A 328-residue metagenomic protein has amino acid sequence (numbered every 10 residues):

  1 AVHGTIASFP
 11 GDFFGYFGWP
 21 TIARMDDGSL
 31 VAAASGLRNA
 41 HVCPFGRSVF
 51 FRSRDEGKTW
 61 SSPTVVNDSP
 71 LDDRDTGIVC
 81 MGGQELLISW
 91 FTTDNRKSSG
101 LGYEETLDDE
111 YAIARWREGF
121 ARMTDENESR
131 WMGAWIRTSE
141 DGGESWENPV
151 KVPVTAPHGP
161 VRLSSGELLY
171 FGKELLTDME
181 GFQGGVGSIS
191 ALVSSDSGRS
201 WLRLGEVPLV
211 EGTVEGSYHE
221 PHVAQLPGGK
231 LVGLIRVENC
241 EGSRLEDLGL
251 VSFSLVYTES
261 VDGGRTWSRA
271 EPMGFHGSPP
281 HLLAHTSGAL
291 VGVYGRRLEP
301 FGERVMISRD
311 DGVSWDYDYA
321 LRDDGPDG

Functional and structural regions predicted by a protein language model:
A1-G328: Asp-box/BNR beta-propeller blade signature and adjacent active/binding-site loops in extracellular glycan-interacting
